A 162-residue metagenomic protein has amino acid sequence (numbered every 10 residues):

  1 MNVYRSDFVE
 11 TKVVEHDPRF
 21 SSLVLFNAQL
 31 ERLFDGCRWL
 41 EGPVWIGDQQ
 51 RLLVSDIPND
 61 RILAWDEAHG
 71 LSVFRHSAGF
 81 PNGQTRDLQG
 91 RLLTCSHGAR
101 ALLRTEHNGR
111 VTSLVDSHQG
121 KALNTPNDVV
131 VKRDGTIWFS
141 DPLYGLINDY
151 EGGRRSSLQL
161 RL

Functional and structural regions predicted by a protein language model:
M1-L162: Sequence-structural signature of mature extracellular/luminal beta-sheet repeat domains, prominently beta-propellers
